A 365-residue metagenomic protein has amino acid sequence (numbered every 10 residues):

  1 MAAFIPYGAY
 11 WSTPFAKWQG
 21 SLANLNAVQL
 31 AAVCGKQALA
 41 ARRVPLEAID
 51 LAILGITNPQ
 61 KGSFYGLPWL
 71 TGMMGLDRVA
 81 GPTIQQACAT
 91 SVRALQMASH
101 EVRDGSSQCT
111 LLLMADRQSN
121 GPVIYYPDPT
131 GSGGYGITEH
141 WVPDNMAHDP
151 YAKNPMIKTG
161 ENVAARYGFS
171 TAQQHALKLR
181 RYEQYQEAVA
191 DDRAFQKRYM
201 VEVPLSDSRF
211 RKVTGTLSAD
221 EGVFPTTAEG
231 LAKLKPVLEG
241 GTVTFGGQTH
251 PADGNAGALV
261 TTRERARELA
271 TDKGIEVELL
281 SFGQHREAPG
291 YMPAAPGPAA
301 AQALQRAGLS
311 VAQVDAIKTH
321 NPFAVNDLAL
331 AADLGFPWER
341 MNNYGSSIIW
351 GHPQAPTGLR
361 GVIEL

Functional and structural regions predicted by a protein language model:
M1-L25, E139, A165, T226-P293 (+3 more regions): Condensing-enzyme catalytic core mediating Claisen C-C bond formation in acyl metabolism
S12-T13, A23-N24, V28-A32, A41 (+3 more regions): N-terminal extracellular/periplasmic Venus flytrap/periplasmic-binding protein-like
A23-Q96, E101-G131, R198-L217, G290 (+1 more regions): Conserved beta-ketoacyl condensing-enzyme motif
A27-R43, G66-L70, A94-M97, I157-V163 (+5 more regions): Short, well-ordered amphipathic alpha-helical segments that serve as non-catalytic structural scaffolds within diverse
K36-D50, V163-G168, R267-K273, A301-D315 (+1 more regions): Phosphate/pyrophosphate-binding loops at sites that engage ATP/ADP/AMP, CoA/4′-phosphopantetheine, polyphosphate
I56-C109, P150-P155, P225-H250, A332-L365: Conserved catalytic cysteine-centered active-site region of acyl-thioester-dependent Claisen-condensing enzymes
C109-N162: Flexible glycine-/small-residue-enriched beta->alpha junction loops that bind anionic phosphate/pyrophosphate groups
L280-I349: Active-site pocket-lining segment
